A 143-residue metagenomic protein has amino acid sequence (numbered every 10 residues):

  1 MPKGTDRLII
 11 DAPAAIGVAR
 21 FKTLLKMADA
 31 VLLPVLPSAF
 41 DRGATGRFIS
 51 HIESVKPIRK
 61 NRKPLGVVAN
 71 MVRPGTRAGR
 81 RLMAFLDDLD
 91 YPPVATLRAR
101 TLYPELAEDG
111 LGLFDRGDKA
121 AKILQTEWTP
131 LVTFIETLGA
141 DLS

Functional and structural regions predicted by a protein language model:
M1-I10, A14-V18, K26, A107-D118: P-loop/Walker-type NTP enzyme "switch/lid" segment
P13-A99: Conserved catalytic-core segment of NTP-binding enzymes
L65-S143: C-terminal lobe/tail of nucleotide-utilizing enzymes
